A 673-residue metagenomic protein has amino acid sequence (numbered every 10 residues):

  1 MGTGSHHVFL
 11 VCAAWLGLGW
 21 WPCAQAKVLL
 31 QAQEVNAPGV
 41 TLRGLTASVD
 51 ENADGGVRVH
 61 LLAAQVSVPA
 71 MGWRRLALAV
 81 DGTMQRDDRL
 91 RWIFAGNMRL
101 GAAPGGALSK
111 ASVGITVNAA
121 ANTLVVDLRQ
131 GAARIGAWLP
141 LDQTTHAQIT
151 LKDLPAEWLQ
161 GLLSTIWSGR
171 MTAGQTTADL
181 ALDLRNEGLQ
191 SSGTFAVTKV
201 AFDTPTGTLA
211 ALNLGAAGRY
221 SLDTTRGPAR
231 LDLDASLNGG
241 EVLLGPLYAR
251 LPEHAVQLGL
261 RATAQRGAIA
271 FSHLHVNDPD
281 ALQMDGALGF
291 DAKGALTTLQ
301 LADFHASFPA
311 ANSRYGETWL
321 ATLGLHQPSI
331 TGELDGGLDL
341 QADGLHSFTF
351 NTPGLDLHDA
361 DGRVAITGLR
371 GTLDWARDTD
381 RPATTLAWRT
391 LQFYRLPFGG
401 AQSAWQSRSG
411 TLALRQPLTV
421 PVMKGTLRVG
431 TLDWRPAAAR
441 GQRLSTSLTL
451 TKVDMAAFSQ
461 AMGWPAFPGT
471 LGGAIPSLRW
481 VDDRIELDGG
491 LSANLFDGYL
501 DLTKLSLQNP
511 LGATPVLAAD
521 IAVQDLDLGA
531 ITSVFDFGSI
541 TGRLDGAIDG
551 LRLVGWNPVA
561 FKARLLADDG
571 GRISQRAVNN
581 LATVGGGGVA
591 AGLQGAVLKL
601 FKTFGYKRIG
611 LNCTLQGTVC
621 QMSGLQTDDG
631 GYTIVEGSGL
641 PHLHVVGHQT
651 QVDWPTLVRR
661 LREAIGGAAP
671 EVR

Functional and structural regions predicted by a protein language model:
M1-L10: Bacterial N-terminal signal peptides that target proteins for export
L10-G19: Bacterial N-terminal signal peptides
A24-A360, L369-E486, S492-N494, L505 (+4 more regions): Extended amphipathic, helix-rich lipid-handling scaffolds
G362-V364: Short consensus segments that form the blades of beta-propeller domains, in both extracellular/periplasmic
A547-G570: C-terminal structural cap/anchor segments
I573-L581: Outer-membrane beta-barrel and related beta-rich outer-membrane complex signature in Gram-negative bacteria
F604, R608-L640: A cross-taxonomic marker for long C-terminal extensions/tails that follow the last structured domain
